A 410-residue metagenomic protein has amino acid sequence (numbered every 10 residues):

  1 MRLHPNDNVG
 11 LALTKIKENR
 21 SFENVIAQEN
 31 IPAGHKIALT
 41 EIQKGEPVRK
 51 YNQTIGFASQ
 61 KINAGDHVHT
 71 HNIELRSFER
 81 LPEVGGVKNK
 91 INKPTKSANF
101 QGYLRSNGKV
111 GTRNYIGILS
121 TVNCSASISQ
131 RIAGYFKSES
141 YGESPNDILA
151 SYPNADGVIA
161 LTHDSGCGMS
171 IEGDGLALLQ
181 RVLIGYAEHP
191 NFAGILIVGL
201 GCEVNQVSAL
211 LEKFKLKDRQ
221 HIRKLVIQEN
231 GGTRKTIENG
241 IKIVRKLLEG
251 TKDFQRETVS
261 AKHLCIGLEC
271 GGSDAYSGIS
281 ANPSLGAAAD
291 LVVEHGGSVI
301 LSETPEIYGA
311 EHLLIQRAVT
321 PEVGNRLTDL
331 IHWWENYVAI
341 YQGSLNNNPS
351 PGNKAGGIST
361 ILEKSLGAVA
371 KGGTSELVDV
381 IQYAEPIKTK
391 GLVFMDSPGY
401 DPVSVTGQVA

Functional and structural regions predicted by a protein language model:
M1-A410: Metallocofactor- and cofactor-centric catalytic cores in central/energy metabolism, strongly enriched
